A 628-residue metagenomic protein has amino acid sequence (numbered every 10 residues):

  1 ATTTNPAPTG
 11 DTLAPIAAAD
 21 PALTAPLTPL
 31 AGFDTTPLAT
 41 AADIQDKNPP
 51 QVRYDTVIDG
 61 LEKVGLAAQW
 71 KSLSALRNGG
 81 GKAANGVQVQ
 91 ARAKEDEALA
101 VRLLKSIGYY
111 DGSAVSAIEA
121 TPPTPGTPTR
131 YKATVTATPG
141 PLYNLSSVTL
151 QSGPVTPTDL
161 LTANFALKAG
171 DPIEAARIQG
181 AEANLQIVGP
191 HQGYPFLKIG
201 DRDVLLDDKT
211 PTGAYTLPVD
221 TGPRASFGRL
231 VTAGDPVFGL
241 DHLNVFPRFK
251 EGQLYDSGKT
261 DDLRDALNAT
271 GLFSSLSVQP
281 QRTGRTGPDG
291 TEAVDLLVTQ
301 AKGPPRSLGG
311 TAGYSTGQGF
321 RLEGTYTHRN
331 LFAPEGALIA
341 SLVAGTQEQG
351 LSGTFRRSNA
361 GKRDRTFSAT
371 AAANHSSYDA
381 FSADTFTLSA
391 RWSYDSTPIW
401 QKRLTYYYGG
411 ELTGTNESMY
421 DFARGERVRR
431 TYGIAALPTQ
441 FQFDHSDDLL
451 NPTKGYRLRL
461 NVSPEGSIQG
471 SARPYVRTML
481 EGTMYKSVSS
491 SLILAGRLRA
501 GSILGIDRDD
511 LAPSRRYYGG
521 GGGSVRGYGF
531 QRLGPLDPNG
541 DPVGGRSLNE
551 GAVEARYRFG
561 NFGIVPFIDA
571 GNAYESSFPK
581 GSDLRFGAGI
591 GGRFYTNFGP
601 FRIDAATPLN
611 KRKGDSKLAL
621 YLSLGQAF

Functional and structural regions predicted by a protein language model:
T2-K71, A75-T316, T325, I339-R357 (+3 more regions): Periplasmic polypeptide-binding modules associated with outer-membrane biogenesis and secretion
A181, E292, Q318-F320, Q347-Q349 (+7 more regions): Residues that define the transmembrane beta-barrel architecture of outer-membrane proteins
P247, P280, R306-T316, L322-G324 (+8 more regions): Transmembrane beta-strand segments that form the barrel wall of outer-membrane beta-barrel proteins
A269, S307, Y407-N561, P566-A570 (+2 more regions): C-terminal outer-membrane beta-barrel translocator/porin domains of Gram-negative envelope proteins and their
S274, R306-L308, G319, L331-L338 (+6 more regions): Repeated loop/turn-to-beta-strand initiation elements of outer-membrane beta-barrel proteins
H328-N330, R357-N359, Y394-S396, F443-H445 (+6 more regions): Residue-level signature of outer-membrane beta-barrel architecture
L351-S352, R357-T431, L437-T439: Transmembrane beta-barrel wall of Gram-negative outer-membrane proteins
P438, G592-T596, P600-F601, K617-F628: Outer-membrane beta-barrel "beta-signal"
